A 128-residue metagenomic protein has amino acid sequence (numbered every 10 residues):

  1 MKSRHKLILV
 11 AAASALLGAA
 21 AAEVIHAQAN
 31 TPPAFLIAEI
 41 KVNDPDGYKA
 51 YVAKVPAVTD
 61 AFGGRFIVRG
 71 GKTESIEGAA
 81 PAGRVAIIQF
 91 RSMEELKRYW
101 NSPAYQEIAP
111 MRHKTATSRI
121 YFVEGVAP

Functional and structural regions predicted by a protein language model:
M1-A11: Bacterial N-terminal signal peptides that target proteins for export
H5-L7, A21-A22, Y105, I120: Low-complexity, intrinsically disordered short peptide segments enriched in small/polar/basic residues
L9-A11, L96, T117: Intrinsically disordered, low-complexity segments enriched in polar/charged small residues
V10, S14-G18: Hydrophobic alpha-helical membrane-embedded or membrane-associated segments
L17-P103, E124-P128: Short S/T/G/P-rich N-terminal loop/turn motif that feeds into the first structured element of a domain
I108-H113: C-terminal structural segments of small proteins and small subunits
T115-Y121: C-terminal partner/receptor-binding element of secreted or periplasmic proteins
